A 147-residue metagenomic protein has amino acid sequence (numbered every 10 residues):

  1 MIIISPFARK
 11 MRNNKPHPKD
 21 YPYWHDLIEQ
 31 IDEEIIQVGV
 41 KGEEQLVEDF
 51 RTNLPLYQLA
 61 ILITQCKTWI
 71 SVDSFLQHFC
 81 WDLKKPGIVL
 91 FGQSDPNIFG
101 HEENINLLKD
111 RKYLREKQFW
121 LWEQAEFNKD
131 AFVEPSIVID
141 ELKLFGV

Functional and structural regions predicted by a protein language model:
M1-I4, I70, V147: Catalytic phosphate/metal-binding cores of nucleic-acid and nucleotide-processing enzymes, i.e., regions that mediate
M1-N13: Conserved donor-binding/catalytic core segment of Leloir-type glycosyltransferases
I2-I4, I35-V38, L107, V138: Hydrophobic beta-strand residues in large extracellular and virion-surface proteins
P6, T52-N53, G92, K109-K112: Active-site donor-binding loop signature of nucleotide-sugar glycosyltransferases
M11-N13, E44-L46, L114-Q118: Short acidic/His/Gly/Ser-rich catalytic and metal-binding motifs that mark active-site loops of diverse hydrolases
N14-P96, N104: Donor-binding and catalytic core of enzymes assembling or modifying cell-surface/extracellular glycoconjugates
F99: Short clusters of hydrophobic/aromatic residues that line enzyme substrate/ligand-binding pockets
E103-V147: Leloir-type glycosyltransferase catalytic cores
